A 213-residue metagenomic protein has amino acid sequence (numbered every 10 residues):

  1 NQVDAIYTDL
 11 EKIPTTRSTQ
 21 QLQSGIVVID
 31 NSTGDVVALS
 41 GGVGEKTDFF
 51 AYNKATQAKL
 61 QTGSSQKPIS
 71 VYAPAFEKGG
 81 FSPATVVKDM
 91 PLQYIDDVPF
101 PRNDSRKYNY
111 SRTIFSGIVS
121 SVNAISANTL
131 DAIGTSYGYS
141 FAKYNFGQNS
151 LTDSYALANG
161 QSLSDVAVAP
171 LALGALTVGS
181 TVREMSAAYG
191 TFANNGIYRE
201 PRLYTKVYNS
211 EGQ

Functional and structural regions predicted by a protein language model:
N1, K46, L60-Q66, F81 (+6 more regions): Soluble non-cytosolic domains of exported or imported proteins
N1-L60, S65, T85: Periplasmic/cell-envelope proteins involved in peptidoglycan metabolism and beta-lactam response
Q2-A5, D35, S70, S82 (+6 more regions): Extracytoplasmic/secreted proteins, especially bacterial periplasmic and envelope-associated proteins
L22-I26, T33-V37, T113-F115, V168 (+1 more regions): Short glycine-rich loop/turn motifs
V28-E45, K78-G80, L92, Y110 (+3 more regions): Glycine-rich, acidic and aromatic/proline-enriched surface loops and short helix-turn segments that act as binding
G34, Q61-V87, G117, A188-F192: Active-site SXXK
F81-G138, V168-L171, S210-Q213: Conserved catalytic neighborhood of penicillin-recognizing serine enzymes
T152-E211: Active-site-proximal helix/loop microenvironment of the serine DD-peptidase/beta-lactamase transpeptidase fold
